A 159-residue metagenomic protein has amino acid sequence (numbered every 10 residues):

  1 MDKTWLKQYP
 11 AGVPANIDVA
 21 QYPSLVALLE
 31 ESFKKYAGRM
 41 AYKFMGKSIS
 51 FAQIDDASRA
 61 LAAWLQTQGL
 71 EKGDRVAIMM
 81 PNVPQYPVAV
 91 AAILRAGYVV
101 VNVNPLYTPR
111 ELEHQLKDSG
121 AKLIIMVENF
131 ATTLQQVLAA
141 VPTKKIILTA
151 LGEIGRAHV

Functional and structural regions predicted by a protein language model:
D2-T4, V19-M40: A short N-terminal helical cap/helix-turn-helix that marks the beginning of AMP-binding/adenylate-forming
L6-N16: Short, contiguous pre-domain boundary segments
P14-P23, I154: Flexible, low-complexity linker/hinge segments
A20-Q21, G38-V83, P87-A91, T108-E113: Conserved AMP-binding/adenylate-forming core of the ANL superfamily
T67-Q68, R95-H158: Structural core segment of the AMP-binding/adenylate-forming
